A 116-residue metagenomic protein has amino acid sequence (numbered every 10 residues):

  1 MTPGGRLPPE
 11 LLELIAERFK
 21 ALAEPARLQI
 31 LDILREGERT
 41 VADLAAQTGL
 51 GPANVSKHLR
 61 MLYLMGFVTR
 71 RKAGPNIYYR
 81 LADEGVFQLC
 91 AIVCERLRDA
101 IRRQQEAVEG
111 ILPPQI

Functional and structural regions predicted by a protein language model:
M1-L14, V86-I116: Amphipathic alpha-helical dimerization/coiled-coil segments that flank or bridge DNA-binding/regulatory modules
E10-N54, N76-G85: N-terminal helix-turn-helix DNA-binding core of bacterial DNA-binding proteins
D32-E36, F67, I92: Hydrophobic alpha-helical membrane-insertion segments
A46, K57, Y63-L64: Alpha-helical residues within the helix-turn-helix
Y63-A73, R80: Beta-hairpin "wing" of winged helix-turn-helix
